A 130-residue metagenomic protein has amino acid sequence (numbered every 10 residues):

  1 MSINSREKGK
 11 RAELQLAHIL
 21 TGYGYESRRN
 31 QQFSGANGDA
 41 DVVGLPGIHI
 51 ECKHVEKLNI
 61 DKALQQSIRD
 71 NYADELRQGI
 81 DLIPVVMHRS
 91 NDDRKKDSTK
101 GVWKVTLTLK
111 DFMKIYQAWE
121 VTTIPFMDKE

Functional and structural regions predicted by a protein language model:
M1-E130: Catalytic phosphate/metal-binding cores of nucleic-acid and nucleotide-processing enzymes, i.e., regions that mediate
